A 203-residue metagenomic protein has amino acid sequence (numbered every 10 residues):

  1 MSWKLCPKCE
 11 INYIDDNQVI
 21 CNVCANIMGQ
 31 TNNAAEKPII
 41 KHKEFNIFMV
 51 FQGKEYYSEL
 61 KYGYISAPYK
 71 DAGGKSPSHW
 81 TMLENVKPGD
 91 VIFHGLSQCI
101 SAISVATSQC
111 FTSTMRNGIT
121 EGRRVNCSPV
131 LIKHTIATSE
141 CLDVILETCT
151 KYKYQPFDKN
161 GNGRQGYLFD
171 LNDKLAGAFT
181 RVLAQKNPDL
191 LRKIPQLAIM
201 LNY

Functional and structural regions predicted by a protein language model:
M1-S2, D15-D16: Flanking scaffold residues of small Cys/His-coordinated metal-binding clusters
S2-P7, N22-K87, N172-Y203: Compositionally biased, charged N-terminal/linker segments
I11-I14, G29: Short functional micro-motifs and their immediate structural scaffolds
H79, S97-C99: A short beta-loop-beta micro-motif enriched in histidine and acidic residues
C99, V105-K174: Aromatic- and Lys/Arg-enriched surface recognition patch
